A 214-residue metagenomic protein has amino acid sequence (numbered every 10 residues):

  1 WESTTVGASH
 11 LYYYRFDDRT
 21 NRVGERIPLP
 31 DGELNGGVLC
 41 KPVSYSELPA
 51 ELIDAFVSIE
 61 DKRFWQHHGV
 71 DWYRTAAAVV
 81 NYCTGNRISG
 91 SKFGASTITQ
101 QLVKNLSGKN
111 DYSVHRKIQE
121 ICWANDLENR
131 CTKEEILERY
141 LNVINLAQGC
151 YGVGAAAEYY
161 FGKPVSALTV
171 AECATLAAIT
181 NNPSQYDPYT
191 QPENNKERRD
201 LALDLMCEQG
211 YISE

Functional and structural regions predicted by a protein language model:
W1-E214: Juxtamembrane regions of bacterial inner-membrane/periplasmic proteins, predominantly the peptidoglycan biogenesis
